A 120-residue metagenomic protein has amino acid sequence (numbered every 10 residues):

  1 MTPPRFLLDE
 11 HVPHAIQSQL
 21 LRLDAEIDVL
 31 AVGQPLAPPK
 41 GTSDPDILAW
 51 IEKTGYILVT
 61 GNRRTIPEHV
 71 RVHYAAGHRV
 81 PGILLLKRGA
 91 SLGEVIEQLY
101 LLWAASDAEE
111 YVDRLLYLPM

Functional and structural regions predicted by a protein language model:
P4-E10, H14-L36, P45-L48, E68-M120: Acidic, PIN/NYN-like endoribonuclease modules and their adjacent C-terminal/linker elements
L36-A37, Y56: Short, surface-exposed loop/turn motifs that are enriched in glycine and acidic residues and include a nearby proline
G41: Active-site rim loops that border cofactor/substrate pockets in soluble metabolic enzymes
D44, W50-R71: Acidic, metal-binding active-site segment of PIN/NYN-like and related structure-specific nucleases
